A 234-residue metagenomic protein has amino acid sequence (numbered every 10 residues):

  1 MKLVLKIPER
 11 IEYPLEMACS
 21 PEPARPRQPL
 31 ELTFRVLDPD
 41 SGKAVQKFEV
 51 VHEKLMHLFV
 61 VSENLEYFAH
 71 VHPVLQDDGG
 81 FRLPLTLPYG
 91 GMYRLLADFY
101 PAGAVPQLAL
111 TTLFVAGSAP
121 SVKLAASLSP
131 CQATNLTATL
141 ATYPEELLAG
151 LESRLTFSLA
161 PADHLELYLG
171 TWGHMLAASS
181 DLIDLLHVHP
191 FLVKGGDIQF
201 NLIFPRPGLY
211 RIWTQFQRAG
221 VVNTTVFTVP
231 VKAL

Functional and structural regions predicted by a protein language model:
M1-L234: N-terminal soluble domains immediately following signal/targeting peptides that reside in extracytoplasmic
